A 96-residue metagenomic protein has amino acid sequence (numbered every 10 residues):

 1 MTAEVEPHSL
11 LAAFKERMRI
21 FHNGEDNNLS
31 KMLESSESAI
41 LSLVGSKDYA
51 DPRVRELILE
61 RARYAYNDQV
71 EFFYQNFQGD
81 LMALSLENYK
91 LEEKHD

Functional and structural regions predicted by a protein language model:
M1-E60, E87-D96: Conserved short "hinge" loops at termini or chain/domain junctions
L59, R63-N67: Mid-chain, structured segments of secreted extracytoplasmic proteins
Y66-E87: C-terminal structural segments of small proteins and small subunits
